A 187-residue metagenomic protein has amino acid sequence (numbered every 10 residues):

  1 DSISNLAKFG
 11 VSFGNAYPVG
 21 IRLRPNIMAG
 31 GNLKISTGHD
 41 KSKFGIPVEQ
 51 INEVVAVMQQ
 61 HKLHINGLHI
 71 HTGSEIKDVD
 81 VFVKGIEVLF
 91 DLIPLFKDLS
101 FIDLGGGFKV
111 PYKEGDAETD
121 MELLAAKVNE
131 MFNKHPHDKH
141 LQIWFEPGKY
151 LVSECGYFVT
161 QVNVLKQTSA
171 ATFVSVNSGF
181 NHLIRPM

Functional and structural regions predicted by a protein language model:
D1-V110, E114: Conserved alpha/beta-domain cores
S74-M187: C-terminal active-site-proximal or functional interface alpha/beta core segments in diverse enzymes
